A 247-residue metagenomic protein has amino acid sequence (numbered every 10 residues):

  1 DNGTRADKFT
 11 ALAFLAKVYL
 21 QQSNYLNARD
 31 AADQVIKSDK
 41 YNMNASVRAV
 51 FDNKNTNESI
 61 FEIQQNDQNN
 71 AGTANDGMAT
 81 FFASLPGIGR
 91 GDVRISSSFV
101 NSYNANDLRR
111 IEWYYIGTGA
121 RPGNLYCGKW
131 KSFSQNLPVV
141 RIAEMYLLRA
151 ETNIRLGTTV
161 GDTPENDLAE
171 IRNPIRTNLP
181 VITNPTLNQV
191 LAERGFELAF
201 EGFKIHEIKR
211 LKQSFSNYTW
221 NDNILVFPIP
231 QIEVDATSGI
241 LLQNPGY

Functional and structural regions predicted by a protein language model:
D1-T80, P86-G91, S97-Y247: Acidic/polar-rich alpha-helix caps and helix-coil junctions
